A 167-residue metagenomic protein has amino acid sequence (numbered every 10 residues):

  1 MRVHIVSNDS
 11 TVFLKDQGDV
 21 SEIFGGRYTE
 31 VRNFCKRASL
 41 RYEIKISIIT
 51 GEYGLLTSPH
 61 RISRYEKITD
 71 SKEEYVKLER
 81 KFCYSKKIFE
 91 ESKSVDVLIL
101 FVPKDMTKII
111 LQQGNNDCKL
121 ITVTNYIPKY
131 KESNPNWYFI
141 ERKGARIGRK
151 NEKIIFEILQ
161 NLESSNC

Functional and structural regions predicted by a protein language model:
M1-C167: Peripheral peptide segments
